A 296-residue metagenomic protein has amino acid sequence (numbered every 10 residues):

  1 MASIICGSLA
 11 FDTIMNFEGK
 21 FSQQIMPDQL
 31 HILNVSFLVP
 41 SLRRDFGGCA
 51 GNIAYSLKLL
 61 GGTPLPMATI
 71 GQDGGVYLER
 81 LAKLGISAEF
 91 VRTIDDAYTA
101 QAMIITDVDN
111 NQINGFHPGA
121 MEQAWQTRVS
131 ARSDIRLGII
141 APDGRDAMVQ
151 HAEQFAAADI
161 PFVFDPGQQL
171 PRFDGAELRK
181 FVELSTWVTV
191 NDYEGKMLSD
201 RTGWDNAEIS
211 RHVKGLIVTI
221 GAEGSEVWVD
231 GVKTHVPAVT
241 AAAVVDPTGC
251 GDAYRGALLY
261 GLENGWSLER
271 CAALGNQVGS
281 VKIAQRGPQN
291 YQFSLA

Functional and structural regions predicted by a protein language model:
M1-L65, V76: Glycine-rich phosphate/adenosyl-contacting loop at the front of the ribokinase-like
S3, T63-L65, A88, F162 (+1 more regions): Hydrophobic anchor at the start of a short beta-strand that flanks the dinucleotide cofactor-binding loop
L9, D143, A253: Active-site metal-binding loops of divalent metal-dependent hydrolases
K58, A156, E263: Gly/Ala-rich phosphate-binding loop of Rossmann-like dinucleotide-binding domains, activating on the conserved
T63-F90: A glycine-rich beta-to-alpha transition motif near the start of alpha/beta enzyme domains, typified by
E89-I94, A102-D146: Conserved phosphate-binding/catalytic loop of the ribokinase/pfkB sugar-kinase fold
Q150, A156-V163, G167-P237: Conserved phosphate/ATP/ADP-binding segment of small-molecule kinases
G203-A296: Conserved phosphate-binding/catalytic region of the ribokinase-like
